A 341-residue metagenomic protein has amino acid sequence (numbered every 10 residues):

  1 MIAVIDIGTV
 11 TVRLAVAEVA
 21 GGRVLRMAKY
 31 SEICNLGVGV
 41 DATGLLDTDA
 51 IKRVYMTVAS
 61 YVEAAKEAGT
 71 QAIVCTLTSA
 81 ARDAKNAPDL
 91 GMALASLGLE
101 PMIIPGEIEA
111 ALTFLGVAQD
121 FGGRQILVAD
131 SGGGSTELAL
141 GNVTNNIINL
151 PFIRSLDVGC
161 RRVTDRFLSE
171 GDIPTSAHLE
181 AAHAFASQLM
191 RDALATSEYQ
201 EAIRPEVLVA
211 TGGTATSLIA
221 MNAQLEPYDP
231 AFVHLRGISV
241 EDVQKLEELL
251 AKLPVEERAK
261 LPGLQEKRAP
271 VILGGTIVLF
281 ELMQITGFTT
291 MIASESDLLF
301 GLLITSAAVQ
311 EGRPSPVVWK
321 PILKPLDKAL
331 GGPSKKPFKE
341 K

Functional and structural regions predicted by a protein language model:
I2, V16-V19, N35, G39-A68 (+3 more regions): Helical "lid/coupling" subdomains associated with nucleotide-phosphate turnover
I2-V24: N-terminal basic/disordered segments at the start of proteins
V10, Q71, T289: Short acidic/polar active-site loop segments enriched in Thr and Asp
A17-V19, A139-N142: Short beta-strand-to-turn element immediately C-terminal to the catalytic PLP-Schiff-base lysine in fold type I
G22-M27, N146-P151: Beta-strand initiation motifs
K29-E32: Short amphipathic
V117, Q125-L140: A generic, well-ordered mixed alpha/beta core segment in the N-terminal half of proteins
